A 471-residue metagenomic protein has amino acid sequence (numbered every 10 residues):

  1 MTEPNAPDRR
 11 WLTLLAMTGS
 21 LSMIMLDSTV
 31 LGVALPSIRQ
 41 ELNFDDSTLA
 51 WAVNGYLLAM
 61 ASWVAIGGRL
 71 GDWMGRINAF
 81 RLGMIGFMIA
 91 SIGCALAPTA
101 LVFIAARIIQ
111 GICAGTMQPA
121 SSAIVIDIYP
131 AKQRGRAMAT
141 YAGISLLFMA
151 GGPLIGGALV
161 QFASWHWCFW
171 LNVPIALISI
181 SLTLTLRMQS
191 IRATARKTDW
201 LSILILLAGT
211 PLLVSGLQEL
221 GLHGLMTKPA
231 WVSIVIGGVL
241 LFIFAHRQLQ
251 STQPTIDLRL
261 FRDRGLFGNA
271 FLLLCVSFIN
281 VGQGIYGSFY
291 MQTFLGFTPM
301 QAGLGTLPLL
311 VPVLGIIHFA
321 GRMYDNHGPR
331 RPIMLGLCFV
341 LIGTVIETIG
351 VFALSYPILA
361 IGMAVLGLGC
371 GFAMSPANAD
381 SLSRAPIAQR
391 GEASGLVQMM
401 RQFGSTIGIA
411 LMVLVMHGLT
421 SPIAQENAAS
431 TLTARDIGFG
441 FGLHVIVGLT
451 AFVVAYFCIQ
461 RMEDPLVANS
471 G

Functional and structural regions predicted by a protein language model:
M1-R9, C458-G471: Intrinsic disorder in cytosolic terminal tails and internal cytosolic loops of multi-pass membrane transporters
W11-L26, L31-V33, D46, F162 (+6 more regions): 12-transmembrane solute porter fold
I24-M25, V53-Y56, M60, F87 (+11 more regions): Structural signature of transmembrane alpha-helices in multi-pass secondary transporters
A34-V64, V102-I104, M300-G305: Extracellular/periplasmic helix-loop-helix junction of adjacent transmembrane segments in MFS-like secondary
N54-G68, Q118-S122, L307-A320: Central cavity-lining transmembrane alpha-helices of secondary-active solute carriers, predominantly the Major
M60, G86-C94, Q110, I175-S179 (+3 more regions): MFS 12-TM fold signature
I66-G68, D72-L201: Helix-loop-helix hairpins in multi-pass membrane proteins, especially solute transporters
V173-I191, L207-E219, I236-S251, A451-R461: C-terminal membrane-cytosol helix-exit motif in multi-pass small-molecule transporters
